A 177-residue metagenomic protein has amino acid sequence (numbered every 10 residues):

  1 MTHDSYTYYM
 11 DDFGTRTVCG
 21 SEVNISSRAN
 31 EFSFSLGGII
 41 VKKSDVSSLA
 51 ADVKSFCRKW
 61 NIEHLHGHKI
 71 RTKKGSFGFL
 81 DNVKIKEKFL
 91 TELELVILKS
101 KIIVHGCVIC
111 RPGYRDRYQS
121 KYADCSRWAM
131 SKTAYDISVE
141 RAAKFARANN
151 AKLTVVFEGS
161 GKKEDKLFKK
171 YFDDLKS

Functional and structural regions predicted by a protein language model:
M1-S177: Phosphate-ester processing/binding pockets and catalytic centers
